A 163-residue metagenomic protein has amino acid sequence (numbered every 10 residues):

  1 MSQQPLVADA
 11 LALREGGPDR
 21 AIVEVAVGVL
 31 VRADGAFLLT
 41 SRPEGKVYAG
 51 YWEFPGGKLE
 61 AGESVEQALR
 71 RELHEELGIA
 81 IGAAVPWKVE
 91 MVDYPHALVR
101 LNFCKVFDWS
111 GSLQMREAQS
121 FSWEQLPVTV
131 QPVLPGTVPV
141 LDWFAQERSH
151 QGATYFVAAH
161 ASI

Functional and structural regions predicted by a protein language model:
M1-I22, R148-I163: Short, low-complexity, intrinsically disordered N-terminal peptides in bacterial proteins
P5-F37, K58, V89: Conserved N-terminal beta-strand and adjoining loop/helix that marks the start of the Nudix/MutT-like hydrolase domain
R32-G35, P43, F107-G111, Q125-V128: Short loop segments at secondary-structure junctions
A36-E75: Conserved Nudix-box catalytic region and its N-terminal flanking loop in Nudix hydrolases and closely related
E76-A83: Short secondary-structure junctions
A80, V89-L113, S120, L126: Active-site-adjacent beta-strand/loop module that shapes the phosphate/pyrophosphate-binding cleft
K105, L113-R148: NUDIX/MutT-family hydrolases
